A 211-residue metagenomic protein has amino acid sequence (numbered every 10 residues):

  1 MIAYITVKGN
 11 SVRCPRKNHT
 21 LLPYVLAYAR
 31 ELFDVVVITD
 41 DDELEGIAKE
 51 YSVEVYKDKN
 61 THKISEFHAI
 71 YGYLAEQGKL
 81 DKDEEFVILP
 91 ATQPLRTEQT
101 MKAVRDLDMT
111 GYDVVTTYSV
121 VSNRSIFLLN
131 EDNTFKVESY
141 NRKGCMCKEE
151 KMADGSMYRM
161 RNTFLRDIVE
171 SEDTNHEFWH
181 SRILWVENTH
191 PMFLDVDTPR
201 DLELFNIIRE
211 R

Functional and structural regions predicted by a protein language model:
M1, A27, E76-K79, D108: Catalytic phosphate/metal-binding cores of nucleic-acid and nucleotide-processing enzymes, i.e., regions that mediate
M1-T39: N-terminal glycine-rich phosphate-binding loop and ensuing alpha1 helix
I5-V7, T39-D41, P90, T116-Y118: Short beta-strand/turn micro-motifs composed of small residues that flank or help shape donor/cofactor-binding pockets
F33, K82-D83, M109-V114: Short, high-confidence coil segments that cap the C-terminus of an alpha-helix and link into the following beta-strand
E43-V87, P94-K102: Short phosphate-binding loop-to-helix
E45, F164-R166, L202: A generic structural signal for short hydrophobic patches within well-formed alpha-helices
E66-A69, Q93-H190: Conserved core of the sugar-phosphate nucleotidyltransferase
W185-R211: Hydrophobic helical membrane-anchoring modules
